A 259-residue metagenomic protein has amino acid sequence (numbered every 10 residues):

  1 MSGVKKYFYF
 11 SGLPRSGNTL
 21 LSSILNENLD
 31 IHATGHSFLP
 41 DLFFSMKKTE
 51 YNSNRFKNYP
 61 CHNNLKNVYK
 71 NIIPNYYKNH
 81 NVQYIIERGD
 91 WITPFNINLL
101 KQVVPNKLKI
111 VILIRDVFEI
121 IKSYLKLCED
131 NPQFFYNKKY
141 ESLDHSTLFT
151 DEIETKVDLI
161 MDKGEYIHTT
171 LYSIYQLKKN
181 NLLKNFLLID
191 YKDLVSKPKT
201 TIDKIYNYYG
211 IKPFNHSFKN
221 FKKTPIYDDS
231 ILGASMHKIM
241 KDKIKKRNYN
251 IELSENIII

Functional and structural regions predicted by a protein language model:
M1-F8, T150-K163, I167, L171 (+2 more regions): PAPS-dependent sulfotransferases, especially Golgi type II membrane carbohydrate sulfotransferases
M1-P74, N79, F221-S230: PAPS-dependent sulfotransferase catalytic core
G17-I31, L99-P105, L188-P213: PAPS/PAP-binding and catalytic site of the sulfotransferase fold
T19-S22, P40-F43, T93-N96, F118-S123 (+1 more regions): Short catalytic/ligand-binding loop motif for oxyanion handling, primarily in non-cytosolic enzymes, centered on
F43-T49, K122-K126, P132-Q133, T200-I202: Short aromatic-enriched loop/helix-cap "lid" or pocket-rim segments at secondary-structure transitions that line
I72-L99: Glycine-rich phosphate-binding loop used to anchor ATP phosphates in small-molecule kinases, encompassing both
V104-L127: Conserved phosphate-donor/acceptor-positioning beta-strand/loop module used by diverse small-molecule
E119-H168: A glycine- and Lys/Arg-enriched "phosphate-lid" helix/loop adjacent to the NTP-binding pocket of small-molecule kinases
